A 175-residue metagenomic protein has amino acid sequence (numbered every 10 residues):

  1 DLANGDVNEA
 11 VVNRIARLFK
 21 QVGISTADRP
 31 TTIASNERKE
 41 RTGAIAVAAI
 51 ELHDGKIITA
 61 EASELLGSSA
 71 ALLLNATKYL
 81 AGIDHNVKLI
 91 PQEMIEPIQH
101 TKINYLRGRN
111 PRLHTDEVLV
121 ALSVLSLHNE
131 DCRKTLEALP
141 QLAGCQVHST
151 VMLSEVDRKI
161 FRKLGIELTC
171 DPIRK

Functional and structural regions predicted by a protein language model:
G5, V12, F19, A27 (+4 more regions): C-terminal binding/interaction regions
R17-L18, I24, V47: Secreted/extracellular ectodomain signature
T42-A46: Short, small/polar residue-rich loop motifs at catalytic or cofactor-binding pockets
V47-E51, G55: Short beta-strand scaffold segments in enzyme catalytic cores
I58-T59: Generic structural signal for well-ordered beta-strand positions
L65-A81: A short, polar/charged loop-to-alpha-helix boundary motif
G82-K88: Phosphate-handling active-site elements
